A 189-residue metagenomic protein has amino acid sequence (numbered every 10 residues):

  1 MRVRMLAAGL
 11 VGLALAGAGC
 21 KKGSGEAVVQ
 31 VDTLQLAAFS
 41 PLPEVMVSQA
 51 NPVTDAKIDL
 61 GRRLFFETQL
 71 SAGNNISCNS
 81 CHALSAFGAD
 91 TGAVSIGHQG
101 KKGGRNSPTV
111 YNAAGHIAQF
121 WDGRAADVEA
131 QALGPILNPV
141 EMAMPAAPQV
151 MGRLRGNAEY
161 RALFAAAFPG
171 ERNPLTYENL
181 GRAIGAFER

Functional and structural regions predicted by a protein language model:
R2-A7, G17-R189: Periplasmic c-type cytochrome electron-transfer domains
